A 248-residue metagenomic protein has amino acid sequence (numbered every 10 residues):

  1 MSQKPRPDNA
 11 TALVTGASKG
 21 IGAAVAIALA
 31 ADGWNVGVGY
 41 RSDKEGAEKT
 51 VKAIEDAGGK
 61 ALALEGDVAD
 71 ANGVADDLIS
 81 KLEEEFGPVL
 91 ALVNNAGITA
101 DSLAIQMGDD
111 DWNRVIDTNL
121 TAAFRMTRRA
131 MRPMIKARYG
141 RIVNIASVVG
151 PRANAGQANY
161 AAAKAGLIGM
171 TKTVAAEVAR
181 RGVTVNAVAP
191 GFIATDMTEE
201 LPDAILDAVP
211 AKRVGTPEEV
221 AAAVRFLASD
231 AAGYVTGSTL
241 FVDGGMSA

Functional and structural regions predicted by a protein language model:
S2-Q3, R152, A204, A208 (+2 more regions): Short C-terminal tail/terminal secondary-structure segment of NAD(P)H-dependent dehydrogenase/reductase domains
S18-K19: Conserved glycine-rich cofactor-binding loop
L103-A104, G108-I116, I205: Substrate-binding pocket helix/loop in short-chain dehydrogenase/reductase
T127, A163, T171: Active-site helix of classical SDR
R132, A176-E177, G233: Alpha-helical segment proximal to the catalytic Tyr-Lys
S147: Residue(s) in the substrate-gating loop at a strand-loop-helix junction that position the organic substrate next
A179, T184, V235-G237: Short, small/polar-rich loop/turn modules that mediate ligand/substrate recognition or access, typified
